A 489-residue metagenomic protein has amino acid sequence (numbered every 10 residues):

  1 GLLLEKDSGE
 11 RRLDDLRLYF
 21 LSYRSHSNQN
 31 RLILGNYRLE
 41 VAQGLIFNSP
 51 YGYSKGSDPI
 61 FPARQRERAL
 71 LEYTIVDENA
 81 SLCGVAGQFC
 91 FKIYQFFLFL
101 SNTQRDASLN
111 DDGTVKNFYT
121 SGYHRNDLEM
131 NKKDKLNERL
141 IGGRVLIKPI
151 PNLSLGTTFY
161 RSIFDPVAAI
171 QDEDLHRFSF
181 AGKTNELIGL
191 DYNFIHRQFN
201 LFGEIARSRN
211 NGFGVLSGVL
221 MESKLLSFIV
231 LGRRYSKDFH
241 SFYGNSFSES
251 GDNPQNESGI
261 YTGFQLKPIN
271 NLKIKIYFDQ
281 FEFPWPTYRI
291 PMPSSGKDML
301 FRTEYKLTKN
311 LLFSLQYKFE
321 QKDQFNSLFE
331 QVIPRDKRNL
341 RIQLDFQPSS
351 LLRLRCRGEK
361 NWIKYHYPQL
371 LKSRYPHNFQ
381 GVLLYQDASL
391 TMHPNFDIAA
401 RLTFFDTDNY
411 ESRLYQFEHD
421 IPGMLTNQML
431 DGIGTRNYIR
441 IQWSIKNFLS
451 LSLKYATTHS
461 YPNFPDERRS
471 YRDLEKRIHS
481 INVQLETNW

Functional and structural regions predicted by a protein language model:
G1-L2, L32, I60, L153-L155 (+1 more regions): Transmembrane beta-strand segments of Gram-negative outer membrane beta-barrel proteins
L3, I33, A86-Q88, F99 (+3 more regions): Ordered hydrophobic segments in well-structured contexts
L3-L18, E72-E78, N131-D134, A206-S208 (+2 more regions): Outer-membrane beta-barrel proteins
G9-A69, T74-D106, L226-H240, N395-Y410: Outer membrane beta-barrel
L18, A80, E138, G143-I170 (+1 more regions): Exposed, low-structure sequence patches enriched in small/polar residues
G44-N48, N110-D112, A169-Q171, S241-Y243: Short acidic, glycine/serine/threonine-rich loops at helix termini
Y53-Q65, N110-D127, D420-M424: Surface-exposed loop/turn segments flanking beta-strands in extracellular/periplasmic regions
S81-N126, K133-L146: Aromatic- and glycine-enriched pocket-lining scaffold segments that form the walls of small-molecule binding clefts
